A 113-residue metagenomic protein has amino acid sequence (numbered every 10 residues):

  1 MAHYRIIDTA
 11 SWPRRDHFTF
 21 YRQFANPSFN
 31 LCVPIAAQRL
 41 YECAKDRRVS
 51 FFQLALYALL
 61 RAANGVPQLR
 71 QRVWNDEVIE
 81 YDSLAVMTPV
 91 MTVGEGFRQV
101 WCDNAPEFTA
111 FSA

Functional and structural regions predicted by a protein language model:
A2-A10, Y21-L54, G65, R70-A85: Gly/Ser/Thr-rich phosphate-binding loops and adjoining beta-strand/alpha-helix segments that form adenosine-phosphate
W12-H17: Basic, often amphipathic N-terminal segments
L56-A62: Structural preference for long, well-ordered alpha-helical segments in enzyme cores
M87-V90: Short polybasic amphipathic segments
T92-A113: Helical lid/core segments from catalytic subdomains that handle acyl or acyl-like groups
